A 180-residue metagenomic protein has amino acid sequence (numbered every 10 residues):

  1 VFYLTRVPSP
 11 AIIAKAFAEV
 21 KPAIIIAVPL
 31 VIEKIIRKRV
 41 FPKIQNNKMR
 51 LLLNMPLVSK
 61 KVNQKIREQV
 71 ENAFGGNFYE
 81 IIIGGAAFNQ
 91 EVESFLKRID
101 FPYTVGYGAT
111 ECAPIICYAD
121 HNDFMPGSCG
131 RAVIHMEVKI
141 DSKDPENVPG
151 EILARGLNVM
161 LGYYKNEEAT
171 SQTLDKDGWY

Functional and structural regions predicted by a protein language model:
V1-R67: Conserved AMP-binding/adenylation subdomain of ANL enzymes
I25, V62-Y180: Conserved AMP-binding/adenylate-forming
